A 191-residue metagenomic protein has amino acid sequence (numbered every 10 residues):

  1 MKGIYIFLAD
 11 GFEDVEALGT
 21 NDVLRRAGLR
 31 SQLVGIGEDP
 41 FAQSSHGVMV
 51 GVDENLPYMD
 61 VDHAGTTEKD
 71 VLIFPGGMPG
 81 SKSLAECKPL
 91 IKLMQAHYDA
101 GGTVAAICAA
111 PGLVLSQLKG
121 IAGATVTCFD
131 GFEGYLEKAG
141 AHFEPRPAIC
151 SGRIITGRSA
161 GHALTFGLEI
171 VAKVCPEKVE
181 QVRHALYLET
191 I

Functional and structural regions predicted by a protein language model:
M1-A100, G112-Q117, A122-T125, Y135-P145 (+1 more regions): Extended, subdomain-level signal for the structured scaffold at the beginning of enzyme domains
V104-A105, V126: A short beta-strand/loop micro-motif in the catalytic core of glycosyltransferases that engages the nucleotide-sugar
I107-A110: Short, thiol/selenol-centered motifs that function as redox-active sites or metal-ligating centers
A148: Conserved catalytic-core motifs of GNAT/GCN5-like acyltransferases
